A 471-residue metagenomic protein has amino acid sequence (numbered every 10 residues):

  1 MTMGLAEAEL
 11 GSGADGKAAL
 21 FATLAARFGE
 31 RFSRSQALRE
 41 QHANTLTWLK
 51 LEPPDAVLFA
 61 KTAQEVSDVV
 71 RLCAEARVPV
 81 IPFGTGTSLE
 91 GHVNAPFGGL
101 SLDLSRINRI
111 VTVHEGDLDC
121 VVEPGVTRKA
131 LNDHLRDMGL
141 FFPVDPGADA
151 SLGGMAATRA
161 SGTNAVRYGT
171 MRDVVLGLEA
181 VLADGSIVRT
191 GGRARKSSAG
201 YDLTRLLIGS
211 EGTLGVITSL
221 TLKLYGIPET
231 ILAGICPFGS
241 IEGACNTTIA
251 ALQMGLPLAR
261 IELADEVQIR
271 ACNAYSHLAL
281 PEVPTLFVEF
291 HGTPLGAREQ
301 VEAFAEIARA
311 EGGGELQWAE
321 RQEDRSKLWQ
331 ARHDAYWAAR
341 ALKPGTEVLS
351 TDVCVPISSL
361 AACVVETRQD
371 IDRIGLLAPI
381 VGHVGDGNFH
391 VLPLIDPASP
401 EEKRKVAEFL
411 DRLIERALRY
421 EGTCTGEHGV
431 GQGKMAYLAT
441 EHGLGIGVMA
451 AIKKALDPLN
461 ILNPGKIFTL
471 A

Functional and structural regions predicted by a protein language model:
M1-R71, T87-L118, Q268-S276, Q322-S350 (+2 more regions): N-terminal flexible segment immediately upstream of the FAD-binding catalytic core in FAD-dependent oxidoreductases
E30, L418-V430, G443, P458-L462: Alpha-helix capping/hinge segments and adjacent helical runs
S33-H42, Y225-G226, P237-S240, C245-R412 (+2 more regions): C-terminal substrate-recognition/cap domain of FAD-linked oxidoreductases
R109-V113, D119-E262, L462: FAD-binding subdomain of flavoenzyme oxidoreductases
S186, M435-A471: Activity-critical C-terminal alpha-helical subdomain
